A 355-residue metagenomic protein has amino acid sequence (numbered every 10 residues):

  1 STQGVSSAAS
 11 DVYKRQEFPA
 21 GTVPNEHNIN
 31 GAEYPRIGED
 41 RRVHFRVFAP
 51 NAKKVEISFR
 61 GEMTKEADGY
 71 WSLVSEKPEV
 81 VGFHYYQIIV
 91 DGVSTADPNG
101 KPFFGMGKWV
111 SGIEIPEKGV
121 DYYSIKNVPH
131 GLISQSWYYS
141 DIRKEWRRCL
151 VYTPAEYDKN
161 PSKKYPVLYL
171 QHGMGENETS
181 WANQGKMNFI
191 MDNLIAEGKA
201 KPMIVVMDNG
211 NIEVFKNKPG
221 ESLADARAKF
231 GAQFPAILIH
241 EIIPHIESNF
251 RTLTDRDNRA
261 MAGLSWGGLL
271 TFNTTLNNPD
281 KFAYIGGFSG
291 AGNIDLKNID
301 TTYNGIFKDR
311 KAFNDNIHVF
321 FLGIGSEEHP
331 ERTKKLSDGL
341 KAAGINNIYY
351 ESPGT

Functional and structural regions predicted by a protein language model:
S1-A9, Y13: Single conserved hydrophobic/aromatic residue that forms the stacking wall/gate of nucleotide- or nucleobase-binding
F18-E26, G31-E56, R60, K65-T355: Non-catalytic cap/lid and distal C-terminal segments of serine-dependent acyl enzymes
